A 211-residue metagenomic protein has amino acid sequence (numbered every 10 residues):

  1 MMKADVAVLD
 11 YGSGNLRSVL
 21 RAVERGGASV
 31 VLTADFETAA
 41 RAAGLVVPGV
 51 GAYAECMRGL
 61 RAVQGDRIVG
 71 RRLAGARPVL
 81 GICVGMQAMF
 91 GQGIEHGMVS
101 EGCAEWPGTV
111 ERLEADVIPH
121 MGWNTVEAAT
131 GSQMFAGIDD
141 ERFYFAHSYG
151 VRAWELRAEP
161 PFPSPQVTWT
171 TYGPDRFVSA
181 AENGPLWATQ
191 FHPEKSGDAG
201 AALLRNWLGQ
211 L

Functional and structural regions predicted by a protein language model:
M2-A7, P185-L186: Extreme N-terminal starter segment of soluble prokaryotic enzymes
V6-G27, E194: N-terminal beta1-alpha1 ligand-phosphate binding loop
R25-L32, L60-V63, W123-A129, T170-Y172: Short gly/ser/thr-rich secondary-structure transition/capping motifs
S29, G44, P78-L80: Structural signature of beta-strand start/N-cap positions in the alpha/beta core of ABC transporter nucleotide-binding
V30-R41: Short acidic low-complexity segments
A39-G49: Short acidic/histidine-rich motifs immediately flanking catalytic phosphotransfer sites in two-component signaling
V50-W123: Cysteine-nucleophile active-site neighborhood
A74, G108-L211: Amide-donor transfer/coupling interface in amidating biosynthetic enzymes
